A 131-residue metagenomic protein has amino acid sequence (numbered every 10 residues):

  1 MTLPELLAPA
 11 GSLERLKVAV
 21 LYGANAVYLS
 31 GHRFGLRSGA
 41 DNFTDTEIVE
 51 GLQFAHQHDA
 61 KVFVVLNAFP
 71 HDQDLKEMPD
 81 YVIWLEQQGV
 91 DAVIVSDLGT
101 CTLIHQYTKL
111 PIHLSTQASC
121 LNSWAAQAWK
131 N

Functional and structural regions predicted by a protein language model:
M1-N131: Non-catalytic helical/linker scaffolds that mediate oligomerization, partner binding, and domain coupling around large
